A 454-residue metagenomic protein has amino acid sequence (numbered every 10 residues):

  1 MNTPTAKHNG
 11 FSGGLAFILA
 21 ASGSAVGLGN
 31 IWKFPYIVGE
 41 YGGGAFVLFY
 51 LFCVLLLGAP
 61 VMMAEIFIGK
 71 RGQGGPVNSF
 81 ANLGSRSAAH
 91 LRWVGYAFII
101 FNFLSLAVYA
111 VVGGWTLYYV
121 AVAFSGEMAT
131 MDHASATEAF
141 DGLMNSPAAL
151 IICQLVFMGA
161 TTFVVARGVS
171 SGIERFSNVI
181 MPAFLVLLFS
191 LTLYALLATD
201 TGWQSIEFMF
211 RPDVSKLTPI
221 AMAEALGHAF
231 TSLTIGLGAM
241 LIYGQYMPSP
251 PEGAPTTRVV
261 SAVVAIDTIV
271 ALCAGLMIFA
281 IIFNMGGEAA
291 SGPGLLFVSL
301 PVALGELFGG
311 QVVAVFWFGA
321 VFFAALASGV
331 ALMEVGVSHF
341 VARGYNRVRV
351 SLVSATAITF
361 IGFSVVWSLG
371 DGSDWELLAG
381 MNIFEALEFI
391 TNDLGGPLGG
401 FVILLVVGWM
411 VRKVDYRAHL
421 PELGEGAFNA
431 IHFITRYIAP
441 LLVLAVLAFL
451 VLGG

Functional and structural regions predicted by a protein language model:
M1-W32, V61-I66, K70-Y96, P248-P255 (+1 more regions): Membrane-interface "cap" regions at the ends of multi-pass membrane proteins
N2-F11, E174, N178-L326, R349-V350: Membrane-embedded translocation segments of transport machinery
N2-T5, G113-N145, G244-E252, R258 (+5 more regions): Helix-loop-helix connectors at the membrane interface of multi-pass transporters/channels
T5-H8, Y36-Y41, R71-A97, A110-A166 (+6 more regions): Inter-helical loop and helix-membrane interface segments of multi-pass membrane transporters/permeases
G10-A21, F46-F49, A89-F103, I152-L155 (+6 more regions): Select transmembrane alpha-helical segments in multipass membrane proteins
L15-C53, G238-G244, P255-S261, N284 (+1 more regions): Transmembrane helix-boundary motif of multi-pass solute transporters/channels
A16-I18, S24, I151-I152, A265-L272 (+4 more regions): Loop-to-transmembrane helix boundary motifs in multi-pass membrane proteins
V94-N102, V337, G344-A355, A386-V443: C-terminal membrane-solvent junction of multi-pass transporters and transport-like membrane proteins
